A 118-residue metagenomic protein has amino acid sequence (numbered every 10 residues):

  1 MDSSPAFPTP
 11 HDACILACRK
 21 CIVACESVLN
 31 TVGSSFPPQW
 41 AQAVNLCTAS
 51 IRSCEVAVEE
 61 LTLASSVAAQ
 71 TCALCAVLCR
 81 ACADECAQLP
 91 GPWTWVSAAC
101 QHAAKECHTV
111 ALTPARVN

Functional and structural regions predicted by a protein language model:
M1-N118: Amphipathic alpha-helical hairpins
